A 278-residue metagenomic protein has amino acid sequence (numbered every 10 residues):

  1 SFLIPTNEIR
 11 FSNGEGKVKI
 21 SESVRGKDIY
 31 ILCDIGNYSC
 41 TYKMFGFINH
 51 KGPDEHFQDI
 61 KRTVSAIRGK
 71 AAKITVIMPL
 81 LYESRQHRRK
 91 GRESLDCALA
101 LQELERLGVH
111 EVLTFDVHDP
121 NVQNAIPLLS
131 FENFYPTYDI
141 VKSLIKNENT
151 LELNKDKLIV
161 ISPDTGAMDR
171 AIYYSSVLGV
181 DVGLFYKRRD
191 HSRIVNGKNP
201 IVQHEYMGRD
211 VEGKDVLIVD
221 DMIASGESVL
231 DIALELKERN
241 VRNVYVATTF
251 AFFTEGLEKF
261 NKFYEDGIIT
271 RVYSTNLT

Functional and structural regions predicted by a protein language model:
S1-T278: PRPP-associated nucleotide enzymes
